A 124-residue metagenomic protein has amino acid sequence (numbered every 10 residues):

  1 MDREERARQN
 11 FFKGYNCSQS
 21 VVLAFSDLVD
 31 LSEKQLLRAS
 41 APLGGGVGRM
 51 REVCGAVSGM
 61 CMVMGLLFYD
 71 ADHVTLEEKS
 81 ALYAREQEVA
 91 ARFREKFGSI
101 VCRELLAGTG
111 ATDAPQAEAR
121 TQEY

Functional and structural regions predicted by a protein language model:
M1-V29: Active-site-proximal helix-loop elements at catalytic-domain edges
E5-F12, L43-R51, Q122-Y124: A short glycine/serine-rich beta->alpha loop
N10, A24, L28, V63-A71 (+1 more regions): Change "in soluble alpha/beta enzymes" to "in soluble alpha/beta proteins
C17, C54, C102: Short cysteine clusters
L28-R38, L66-R85: Phosphate-handling active-site elements
G48-M62: Conserved phosphate/anionic-ligand binding catalytic regions in large, soluble enzymes, centered on
Y83-Y124: C-terminal binding/interaction regions
